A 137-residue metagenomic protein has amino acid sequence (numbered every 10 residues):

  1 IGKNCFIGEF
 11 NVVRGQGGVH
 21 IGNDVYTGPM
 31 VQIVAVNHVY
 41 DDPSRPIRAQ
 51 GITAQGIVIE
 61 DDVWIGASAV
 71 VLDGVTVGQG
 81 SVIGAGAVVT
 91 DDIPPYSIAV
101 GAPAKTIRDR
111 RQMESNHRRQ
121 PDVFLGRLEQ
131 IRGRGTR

Functional and structural regions predicted by a protein language model:
I1-V75, A102, R110-R111, N116-R118: Flexible, glycine/small-residue-enriched loop-and-beta-strand segment within the central core of proteins
P46-I52, Y96-V100, Q130-R137: Short flexible/disordered coil segments
V82-G84: A generic "structured core" feature
V88-S115: A contiguous, mid-protein "functional segment" used to position or interact with cofactors/ions or partner subunits
H117-R137: Acidic/histidine-enriched, glycine/proline-rich intrinsically disordered or flexible terminal extensions
